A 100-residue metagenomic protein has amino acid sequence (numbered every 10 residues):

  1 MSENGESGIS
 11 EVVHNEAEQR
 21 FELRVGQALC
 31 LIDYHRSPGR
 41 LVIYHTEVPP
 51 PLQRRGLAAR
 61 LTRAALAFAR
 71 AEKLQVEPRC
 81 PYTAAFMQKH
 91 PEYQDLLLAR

Functional and structural regions predicted by a protein language model:
S2-R40: N-terminal first-folded block
T46, T62, T83: Ser/Thr-centric signal marking residues that sit in or immediately flank functional binding/regulatory motifs
E47-Q53: A short, internal acetyl-CoA/4′-phosphopantetheine-binding micro-motif in the GNAT/acyltransferase core
R54-A65: Conserved acetyl-CoA-binding loop-helix of GNAT-fold acetyltransferases
A67-R100: C-terminal structural segments of small proteins and small subunits
